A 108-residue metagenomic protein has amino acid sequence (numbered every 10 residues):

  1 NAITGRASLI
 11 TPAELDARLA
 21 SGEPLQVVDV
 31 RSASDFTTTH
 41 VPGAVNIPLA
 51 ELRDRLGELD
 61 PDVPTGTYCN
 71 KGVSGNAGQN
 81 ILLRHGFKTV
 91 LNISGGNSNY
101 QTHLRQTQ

Functional and structural regions predicted by a protein language model:
N1-Q26, V30-Q108: Rhodanese-like catalytic fold shared by cysteine-dependent sulfurtransferases and DSP/PTP-type phosphatases
